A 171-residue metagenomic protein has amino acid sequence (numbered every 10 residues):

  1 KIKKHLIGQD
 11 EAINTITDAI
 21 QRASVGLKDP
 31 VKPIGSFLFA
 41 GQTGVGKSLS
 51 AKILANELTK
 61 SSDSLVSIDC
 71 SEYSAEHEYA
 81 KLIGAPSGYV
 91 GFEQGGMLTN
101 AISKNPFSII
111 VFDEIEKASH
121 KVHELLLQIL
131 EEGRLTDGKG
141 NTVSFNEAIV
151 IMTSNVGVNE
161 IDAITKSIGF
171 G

Functional and structural regions predicted by a protein language model:
K1-G171: AAA+ P-loop NTPase nucleotide-binding core of proteostasis motors
